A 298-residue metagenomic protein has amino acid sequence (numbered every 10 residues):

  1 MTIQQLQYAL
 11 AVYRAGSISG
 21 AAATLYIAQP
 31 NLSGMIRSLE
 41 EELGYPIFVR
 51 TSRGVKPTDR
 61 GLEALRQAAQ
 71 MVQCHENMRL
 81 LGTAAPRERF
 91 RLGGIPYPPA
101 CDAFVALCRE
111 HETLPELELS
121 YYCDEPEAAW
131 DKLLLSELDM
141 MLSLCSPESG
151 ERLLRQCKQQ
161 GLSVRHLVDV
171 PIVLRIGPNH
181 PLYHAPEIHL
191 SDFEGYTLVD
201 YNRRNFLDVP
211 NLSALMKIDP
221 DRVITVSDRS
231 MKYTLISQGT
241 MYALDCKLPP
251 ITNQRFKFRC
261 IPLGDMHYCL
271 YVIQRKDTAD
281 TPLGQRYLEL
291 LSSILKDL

Functional and structural regions predicted by a protein language model:
L10-A28: Short helix-boundary/capping micro-motifs
Q29-P30, N77, L81-K132, P282: N-terminal winged-helix
E40-P57: A short LG(V/I)-centered, amphipathic sequence patch enriched for acidic residue(s) preceding the LG motif
A100-A106, G150, P186-K217, T281: Secondary-structure junction motif
L134-L138, L144, R203-R259: Hydrophobic hinge/microswitch elements
Q156-I172, I176-L198: Flexible hinge/capping segments at coil-to-helix
K158-D169, C246-K247, Q254-C269, K276: Short beta-strand->loop
R259-L298: A late-sequence structural motif
